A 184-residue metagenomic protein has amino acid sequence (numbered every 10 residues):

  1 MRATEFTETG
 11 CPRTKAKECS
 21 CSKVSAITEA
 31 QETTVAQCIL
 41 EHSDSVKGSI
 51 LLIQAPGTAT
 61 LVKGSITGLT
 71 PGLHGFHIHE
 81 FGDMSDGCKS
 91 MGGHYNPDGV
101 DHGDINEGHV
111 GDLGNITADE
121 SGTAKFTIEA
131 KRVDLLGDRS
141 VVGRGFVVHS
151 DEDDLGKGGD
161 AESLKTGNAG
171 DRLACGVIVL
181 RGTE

Functional and structural regions predicted by a protein language model:
R2, G10-E184: N-terminal leader/targeting pre-sequences
